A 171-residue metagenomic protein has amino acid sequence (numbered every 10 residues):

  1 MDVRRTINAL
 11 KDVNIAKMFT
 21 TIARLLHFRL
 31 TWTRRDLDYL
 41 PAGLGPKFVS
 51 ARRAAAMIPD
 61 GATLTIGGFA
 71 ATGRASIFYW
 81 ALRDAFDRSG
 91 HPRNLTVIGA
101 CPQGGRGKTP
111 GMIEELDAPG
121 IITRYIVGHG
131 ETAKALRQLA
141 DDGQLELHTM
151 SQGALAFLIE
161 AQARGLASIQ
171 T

Functional and structural regions predicted by a protein language model:
D2-T171: Conserved alpha/beta enzyme-core scaffold
